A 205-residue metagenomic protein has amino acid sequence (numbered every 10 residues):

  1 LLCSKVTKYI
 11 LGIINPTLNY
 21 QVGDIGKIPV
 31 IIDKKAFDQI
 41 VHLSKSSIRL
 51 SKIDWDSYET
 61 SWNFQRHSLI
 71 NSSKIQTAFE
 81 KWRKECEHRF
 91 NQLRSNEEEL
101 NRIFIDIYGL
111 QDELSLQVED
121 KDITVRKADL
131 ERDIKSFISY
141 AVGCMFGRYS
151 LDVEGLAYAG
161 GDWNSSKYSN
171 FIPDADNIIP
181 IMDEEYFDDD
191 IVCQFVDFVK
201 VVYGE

Functional and structural regions predicted by a protein language model:
L1-K27, K35, H42-L50: Basic, amphipathic alpha-helical recognition segments used for DNA target recognition
V30-E205: Non-catalytic DNA-recognition/assembly elements of restriction-modification systems
